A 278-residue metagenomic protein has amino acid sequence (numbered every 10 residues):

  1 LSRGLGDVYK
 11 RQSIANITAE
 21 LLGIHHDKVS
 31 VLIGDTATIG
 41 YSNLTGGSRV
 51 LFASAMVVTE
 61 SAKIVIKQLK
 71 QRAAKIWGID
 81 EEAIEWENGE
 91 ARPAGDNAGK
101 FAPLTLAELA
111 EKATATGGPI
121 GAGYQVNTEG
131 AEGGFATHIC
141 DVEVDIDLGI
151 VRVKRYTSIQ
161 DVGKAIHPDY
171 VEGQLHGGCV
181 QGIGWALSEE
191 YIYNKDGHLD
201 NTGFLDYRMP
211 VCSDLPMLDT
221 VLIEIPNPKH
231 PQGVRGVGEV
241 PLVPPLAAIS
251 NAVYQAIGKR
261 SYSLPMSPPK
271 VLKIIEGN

Functional and structural regions predicted by a protein language model:
L1-Y9: Single conserved hydrophobic/aromatic residue that forms the stacking wall/gate of nucleotide- or nucleobase-binding
Q12: P-loop NTPase nucleotide-binding module
N16-N278: C-terminal catalytic domains of large/alpha subunits in multi-subunit enzymes
